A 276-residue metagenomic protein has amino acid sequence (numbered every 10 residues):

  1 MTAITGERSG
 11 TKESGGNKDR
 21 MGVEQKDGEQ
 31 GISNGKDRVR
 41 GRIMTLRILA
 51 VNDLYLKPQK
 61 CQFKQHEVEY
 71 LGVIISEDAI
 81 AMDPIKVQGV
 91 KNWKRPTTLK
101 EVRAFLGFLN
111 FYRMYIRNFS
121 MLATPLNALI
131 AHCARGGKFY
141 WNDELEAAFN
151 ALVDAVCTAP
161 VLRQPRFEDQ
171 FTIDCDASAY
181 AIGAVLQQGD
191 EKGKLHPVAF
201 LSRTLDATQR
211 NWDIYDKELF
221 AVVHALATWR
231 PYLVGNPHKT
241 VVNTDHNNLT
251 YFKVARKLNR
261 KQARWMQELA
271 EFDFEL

Functional and structural regions predicted by a protein language model:
M1-T240, N248-A255, N259, R264-W265 (+1 more regions): Retroelement reverse transcriptase polymerase core
